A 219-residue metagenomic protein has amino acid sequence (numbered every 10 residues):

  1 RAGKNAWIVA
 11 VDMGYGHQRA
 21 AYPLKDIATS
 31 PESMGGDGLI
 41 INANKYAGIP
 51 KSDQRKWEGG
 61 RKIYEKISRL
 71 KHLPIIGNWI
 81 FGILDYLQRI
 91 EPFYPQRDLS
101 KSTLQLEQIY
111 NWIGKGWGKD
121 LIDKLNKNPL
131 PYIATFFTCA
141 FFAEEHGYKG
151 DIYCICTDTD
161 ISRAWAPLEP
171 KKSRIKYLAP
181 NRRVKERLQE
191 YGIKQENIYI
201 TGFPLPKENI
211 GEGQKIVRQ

Functional and structural regions predicted by a protein language model:
R1, C154-D158, I216-Q219: Short N-terminal or domain-adjacent regulatory/targeting segments
A2-D12, K45-Y46: Nucleotide-activated donor-dependent transferases that construct or modify glycoconjugates
I8, I40-N42, L73, I152 (+1 more regions): Conserved beta-strand scaffold positions in the cores of enzyme catalytic domains, especially in NTP/NDP-utilizing
Y15, A20, G77-I193, N197-P206: Active-site and donor-binding regions of nucleotide-sugar-utilizing enzymes
Q18-A28: Short amphipathic alpha-helix
D26-I122: Conserved N-terminal ligand/cofactor-binding loop architecture of enzyme catalytic domains
W57-G60, P170-S173, I216-R218: Short, hinge-like loop/turn segments at secondary-structure boundaries
L205-Q219: Acidic anion/phosphate-binding donor-loop and adjacent secondary structure in glycosyltransferase catalytic cores
